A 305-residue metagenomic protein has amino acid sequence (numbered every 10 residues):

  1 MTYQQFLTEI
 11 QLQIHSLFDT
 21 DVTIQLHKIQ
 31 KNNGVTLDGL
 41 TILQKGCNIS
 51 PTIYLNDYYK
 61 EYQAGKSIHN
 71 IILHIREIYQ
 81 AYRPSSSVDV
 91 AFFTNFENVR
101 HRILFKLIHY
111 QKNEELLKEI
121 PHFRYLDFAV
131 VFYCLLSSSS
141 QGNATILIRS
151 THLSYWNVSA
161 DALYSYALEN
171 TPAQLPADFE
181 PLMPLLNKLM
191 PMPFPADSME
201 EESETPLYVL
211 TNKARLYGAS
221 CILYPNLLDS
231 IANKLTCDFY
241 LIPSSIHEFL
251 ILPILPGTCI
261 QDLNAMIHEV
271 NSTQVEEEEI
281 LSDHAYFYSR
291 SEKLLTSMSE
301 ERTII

Functional and structural regions predicted by a protein language model:
M1-N32, D38-L40: N-terminal alpha-helical "arm" segments
T2-I10, S67, I71, S159 (+4 more regions): Short amphipathic alpha-helical segments
T8, E202-Y217: Short low-complexity stretches enriched in small and charged residues
I10-F18, I75, Y79, A167 (+2 more regions): Hydrophobic, Leu/Ile/Phe/Ala-enriched alpha-helical segments that form helix-helix packing faces
F18, V22, R83, S87 (+3 more regions): Residue-level signal for secondary-structure boundary elements
V22, K112-L116, K213-C221: Short charge-dense sequence patches
H27-V209: Charged, alpha-helical interface segments at or near domain boundaries
K213-I305: C-terminal structured domains
